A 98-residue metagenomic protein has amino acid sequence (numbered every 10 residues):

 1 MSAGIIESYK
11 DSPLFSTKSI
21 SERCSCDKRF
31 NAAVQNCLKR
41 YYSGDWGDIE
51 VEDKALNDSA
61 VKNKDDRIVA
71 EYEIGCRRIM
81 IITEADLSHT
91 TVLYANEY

Functional and structural regions predicted by a protein language model:
S2-V69: Compact soluble domain cores
A60-Y98: Short, compact, well-ordered microdomains
